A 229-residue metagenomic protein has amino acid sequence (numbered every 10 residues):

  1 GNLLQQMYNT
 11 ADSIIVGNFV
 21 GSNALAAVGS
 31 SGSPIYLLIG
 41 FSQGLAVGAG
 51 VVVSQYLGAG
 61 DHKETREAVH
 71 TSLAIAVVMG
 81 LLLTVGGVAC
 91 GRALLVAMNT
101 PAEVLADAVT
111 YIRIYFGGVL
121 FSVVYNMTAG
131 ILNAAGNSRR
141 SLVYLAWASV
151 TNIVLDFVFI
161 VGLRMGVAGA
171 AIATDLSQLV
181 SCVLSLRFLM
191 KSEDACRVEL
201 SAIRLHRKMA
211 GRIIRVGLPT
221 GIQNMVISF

Functional and structural regions predicted by a protein language model:
G1-V51, Y115-S122, G211-F229: Transmembrane helix-bundle signature of multi-pass secondary active exporters and lipid flippases
N2, I14, N18, V51 (+9 more regions): Transmembrane alpha-helix boundary and packing residues in multipass membrane permease domains and related
M7-T10, F19-S22, Y56-A59, A134-A135 (+2 more regions): Helix-loop interface residues and adjacent transmembrane-helix termini in multi-pass membrane transporters, primarily
S13, L25-V85, S122-S141: Small-residue-rich hydrophobic transmembrane alpha-helices
L37, N152-F157, C182-L186: Hydrophobic transmembrane alpha-helices of multi-pass small-molecule transporters
G44, V85, S149-I153, L179: Hydrophobic/small/kink-forming positions within alpha-helical transmembrane segments of polytopic membrane proteins
V53-L120, G162-L218: Short alpha-helical transmembrane segments in multi-pass integral membrane proteins
A76, I131-L155, I172-D175: Alpha-helical transmembrane segments of multi-pass membrane transporters/permeases
